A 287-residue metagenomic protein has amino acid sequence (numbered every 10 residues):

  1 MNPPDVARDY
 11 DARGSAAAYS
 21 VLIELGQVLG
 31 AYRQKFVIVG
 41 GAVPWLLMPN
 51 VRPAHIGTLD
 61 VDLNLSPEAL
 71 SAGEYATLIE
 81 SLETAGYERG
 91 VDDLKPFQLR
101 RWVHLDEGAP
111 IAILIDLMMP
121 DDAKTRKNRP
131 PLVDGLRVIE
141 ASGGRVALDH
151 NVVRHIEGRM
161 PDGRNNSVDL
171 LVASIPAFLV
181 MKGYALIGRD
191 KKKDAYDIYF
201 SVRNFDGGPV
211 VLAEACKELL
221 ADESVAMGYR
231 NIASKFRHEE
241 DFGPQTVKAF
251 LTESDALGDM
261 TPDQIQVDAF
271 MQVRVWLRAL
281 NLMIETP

Functional and structural regions predicted by a protein language model:
M1-P287: Compositionally biased terminal segments of proteins
